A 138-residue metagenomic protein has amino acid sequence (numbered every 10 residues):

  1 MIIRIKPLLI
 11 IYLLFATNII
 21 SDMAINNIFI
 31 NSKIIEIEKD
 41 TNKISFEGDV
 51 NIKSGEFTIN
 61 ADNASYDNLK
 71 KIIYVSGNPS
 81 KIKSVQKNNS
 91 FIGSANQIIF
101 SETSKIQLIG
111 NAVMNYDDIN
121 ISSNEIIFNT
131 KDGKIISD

Functional and structural regions predicted by a protein language model:
M1-I3: N-terminal secretory signal peptides that target proteins for export/translocation
K6-N18: Bacterial N-terminal signal peptides
I19-D138: N-terminal amphipathic/hydrophobic interface segments
